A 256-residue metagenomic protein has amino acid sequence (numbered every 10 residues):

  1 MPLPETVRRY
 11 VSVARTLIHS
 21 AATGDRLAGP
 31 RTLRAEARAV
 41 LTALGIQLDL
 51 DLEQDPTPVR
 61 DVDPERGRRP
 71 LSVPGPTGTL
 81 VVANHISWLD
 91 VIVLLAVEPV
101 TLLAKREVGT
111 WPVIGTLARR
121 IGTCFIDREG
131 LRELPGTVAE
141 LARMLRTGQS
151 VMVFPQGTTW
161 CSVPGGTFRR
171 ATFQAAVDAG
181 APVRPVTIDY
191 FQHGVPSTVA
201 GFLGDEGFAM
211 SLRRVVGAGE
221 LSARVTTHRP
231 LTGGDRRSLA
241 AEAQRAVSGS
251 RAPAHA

Functional and structural regions predicted by a protein language model:
M1-D51: N-terminal membrane-anchoring alpha-helices
S12-G24, A28, A43, D61-E65 (+1 more regions): Catalytic core of membrane glycerolipid acyltransferases/transacylases, capturing the structured, soluble-facing
D55-P74, E140-R146: Short amphipathic alpha-helix with an adjacent loop that forms part of the alpha/beta core around
G115, V163-S238: A cross-family acyltransferase "interaction/gating" segment
F125-D127, H228-G233, A246: Polar-ligand-bearing catalytic/cofactor-coordination segments of membrane-embedded or membrane-tethered inner-membrane
M144-T172: Catalytic-site beta-strand/loop segments enriched in glycine and acidic/polar residues
R245-P253: C-terminal alpha-helix
